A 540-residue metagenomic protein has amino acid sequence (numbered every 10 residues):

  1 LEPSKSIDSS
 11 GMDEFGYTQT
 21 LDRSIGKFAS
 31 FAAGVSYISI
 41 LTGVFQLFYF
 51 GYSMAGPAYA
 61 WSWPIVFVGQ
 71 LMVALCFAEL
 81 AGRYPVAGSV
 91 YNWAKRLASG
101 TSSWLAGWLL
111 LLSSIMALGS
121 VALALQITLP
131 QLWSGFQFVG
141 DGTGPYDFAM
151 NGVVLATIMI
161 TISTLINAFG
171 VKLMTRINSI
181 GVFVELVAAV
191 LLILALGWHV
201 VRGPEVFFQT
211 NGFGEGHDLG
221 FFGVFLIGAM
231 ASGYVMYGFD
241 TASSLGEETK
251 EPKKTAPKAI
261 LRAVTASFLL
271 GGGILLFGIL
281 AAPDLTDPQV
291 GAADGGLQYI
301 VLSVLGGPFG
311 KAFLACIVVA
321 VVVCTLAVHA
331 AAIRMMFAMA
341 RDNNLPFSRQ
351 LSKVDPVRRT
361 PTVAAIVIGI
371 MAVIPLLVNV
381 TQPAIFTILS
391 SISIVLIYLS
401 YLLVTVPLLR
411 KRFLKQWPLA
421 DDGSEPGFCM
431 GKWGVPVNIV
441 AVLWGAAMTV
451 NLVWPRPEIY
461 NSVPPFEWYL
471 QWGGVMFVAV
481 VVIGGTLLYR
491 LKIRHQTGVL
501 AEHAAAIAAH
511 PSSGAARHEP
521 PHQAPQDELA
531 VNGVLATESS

Functional and structural regions predicted by a protein language model:
L1-A58, L71-L75, E425, L491-S540: Membrane-interface "cap" regions at the ends of multi-pass membrane proteins
D13-F15, Q19-I127, G233, F239-A242 (+3 more regions): Transmembrane helix-boundary motif of multi-pass solute transporters/channels
G16-L21, A60, Q137-N151, I180-K311: Helix-loop-helix junctions that connect adjacent transmembrane segments in multi-pass membrane transporters
Q19, N151, I180, R349-T362 (+1 more regions): C-terminal membrane-solvent junction of multi-pass transporters and transport-like membrane proteins
Y91-R96, A122-V154, A188-L191, S243-A266 (+3 more regions): Helix-loop-helix connectors at the membrane interface of multi-pass transporters/channels
N92-A94, A98-S99, Q131-D141, G212-G216 (+2 more regions): TM-loop-TM module centered on a large, flexible mid-protein loop between adjacent transmembrane helices in multi-pass
G152-E205, I260-T265, S390-L403, G434-A441 (+1 more regions): Membrane-interface loop-to-helix entry segments
A384-S400, M430-S540: A generic transmembrane alpha-helix motif of multi-pass inner-membrane proteins
